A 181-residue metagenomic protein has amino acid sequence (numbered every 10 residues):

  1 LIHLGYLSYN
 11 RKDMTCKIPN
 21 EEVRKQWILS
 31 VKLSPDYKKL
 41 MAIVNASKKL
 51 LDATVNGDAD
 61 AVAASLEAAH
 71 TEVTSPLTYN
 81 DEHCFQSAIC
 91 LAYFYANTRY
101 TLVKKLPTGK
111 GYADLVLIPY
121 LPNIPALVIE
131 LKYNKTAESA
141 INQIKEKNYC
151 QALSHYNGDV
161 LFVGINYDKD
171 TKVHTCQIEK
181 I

Functional and structural regions predicted by a protein language model:
I2-N142, E146, D159, H174 (+1 more regions): Extended alpha-helical interface modules used as scaffolds for assembling large macromolecular complexes
C150-N157: Arginine/glycine-rich "motif VI" loop of SF2 helicases in the C-terminal RecA-like domain
F162-G164: Conserved beta-strand scaffold positions in the cores of enzyme catalytic domains, especially in NTP/NDP-utilizing
N166-V173: Short, conserved secondary-structure transition motifs
